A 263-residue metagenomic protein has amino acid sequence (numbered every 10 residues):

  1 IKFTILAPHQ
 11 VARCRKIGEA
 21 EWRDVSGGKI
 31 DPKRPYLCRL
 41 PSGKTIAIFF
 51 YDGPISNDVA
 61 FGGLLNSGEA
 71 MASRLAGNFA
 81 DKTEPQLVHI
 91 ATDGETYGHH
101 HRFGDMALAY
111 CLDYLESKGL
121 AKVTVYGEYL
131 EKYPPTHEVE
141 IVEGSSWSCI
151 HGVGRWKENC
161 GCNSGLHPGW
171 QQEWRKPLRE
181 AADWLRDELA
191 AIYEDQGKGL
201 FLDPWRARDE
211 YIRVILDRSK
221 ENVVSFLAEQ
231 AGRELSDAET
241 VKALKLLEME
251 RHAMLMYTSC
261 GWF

Functional and structural regions predicted by a protein language model:
T4-I5, H89: Structural recognition of the beta-strand scaffold that forms the well-ordered cores of secreted hydrolase catalytic
A7-V11: Short, acidic/turn-prone active-site loops that include or flank metal/cofactor- and phosphate-binding residues
W22-F263: Active-site and substrate-binding clefts of carbohydrate-active enzymes
